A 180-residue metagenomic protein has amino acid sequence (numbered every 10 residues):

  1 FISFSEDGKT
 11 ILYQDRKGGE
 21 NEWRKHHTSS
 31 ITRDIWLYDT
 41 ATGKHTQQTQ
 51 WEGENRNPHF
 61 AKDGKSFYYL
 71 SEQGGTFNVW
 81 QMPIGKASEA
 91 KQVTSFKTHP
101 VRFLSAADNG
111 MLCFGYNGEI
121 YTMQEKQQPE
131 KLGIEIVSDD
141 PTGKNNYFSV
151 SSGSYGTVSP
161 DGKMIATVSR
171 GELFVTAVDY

Functional and structural regions predicted by a protein language model:
F1-W36, T40-R56, Y68-W80, S95-R102 (+4 more regions): A flexible loop/linker signature enriched in serine peptidases of the S9 family
S3, H59, L104-S105, T157: Conserved beta-strand position repeated across blades of beta-propeller domains
E6-D7, K62-D63, A107-N109, P160-D161: Residue-level detector of Asp-centered blade-edge/turn motifs that repeat once per structural unit in beta-propeller
L132-I134: Generic detection of short hydrophobic beta-strand segments and adjacent strand-loop junctions
F148-V158: Signature of short aromatic-glycine-proline-rich micro-motifs recurring in repeat-based ectodomains
